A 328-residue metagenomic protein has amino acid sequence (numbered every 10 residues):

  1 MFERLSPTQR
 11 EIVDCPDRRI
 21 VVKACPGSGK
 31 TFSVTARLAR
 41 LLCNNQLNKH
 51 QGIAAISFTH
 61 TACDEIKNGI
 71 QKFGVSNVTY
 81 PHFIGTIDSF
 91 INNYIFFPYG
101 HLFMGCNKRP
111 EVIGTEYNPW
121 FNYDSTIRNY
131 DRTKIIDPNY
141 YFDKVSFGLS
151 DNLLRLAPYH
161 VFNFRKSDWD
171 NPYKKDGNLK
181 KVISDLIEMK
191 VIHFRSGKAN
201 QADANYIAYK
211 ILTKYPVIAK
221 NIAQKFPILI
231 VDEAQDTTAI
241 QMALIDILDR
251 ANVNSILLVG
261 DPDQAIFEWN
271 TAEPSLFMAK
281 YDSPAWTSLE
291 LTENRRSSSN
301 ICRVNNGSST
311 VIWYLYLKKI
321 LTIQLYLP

Functional and structural regions predicted by a protein language model:
M1-D14, R18-P26, F32-S33, G52-A54 (+3 more regions): Accessory N-terminal region flanking or inserted into the helicase ATPase core in nucleic-acid motor proteins
M1-L102, K220: P-loop NTPase Walker
F2-S6, R10-D14, R18-P26, W286-E293 (+1 more regions): Inter-lobe coupling/hinge region of RecA-like P-loop helicase motors
Q51-A54, D64-R155: Conserved P-loop NTPase-based nucleic-acid remodeling module centered on helicase motor cores
A55, L229-V231, S288-T292: Short catalytic-loop micro-motif centered on adjacent basic/acidic residues
H60, D88-S89, P216, A239 (+2 more regions): Alpha-helix N-cap/helix-start capping motif
G85, V231, G260-D261: Active-site flanking residues adjacent to catalytic metal/cofactor-binding acidic residues
A239, L244-L325: Conserved RecA-like helicase ATPase core segment that couples NTP binding/hydrolysis to strand translocation
